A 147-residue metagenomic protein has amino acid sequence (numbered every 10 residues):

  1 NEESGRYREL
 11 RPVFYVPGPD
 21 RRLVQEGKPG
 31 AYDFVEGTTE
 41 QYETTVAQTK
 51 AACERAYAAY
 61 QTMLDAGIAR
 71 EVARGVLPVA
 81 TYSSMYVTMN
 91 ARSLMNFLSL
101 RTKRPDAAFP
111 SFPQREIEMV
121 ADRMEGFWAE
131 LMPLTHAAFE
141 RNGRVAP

Functional and structural regions predicted by a protein language model:
N1-P147: Family-specific signature for flavin-dependent thymidylate synthase
